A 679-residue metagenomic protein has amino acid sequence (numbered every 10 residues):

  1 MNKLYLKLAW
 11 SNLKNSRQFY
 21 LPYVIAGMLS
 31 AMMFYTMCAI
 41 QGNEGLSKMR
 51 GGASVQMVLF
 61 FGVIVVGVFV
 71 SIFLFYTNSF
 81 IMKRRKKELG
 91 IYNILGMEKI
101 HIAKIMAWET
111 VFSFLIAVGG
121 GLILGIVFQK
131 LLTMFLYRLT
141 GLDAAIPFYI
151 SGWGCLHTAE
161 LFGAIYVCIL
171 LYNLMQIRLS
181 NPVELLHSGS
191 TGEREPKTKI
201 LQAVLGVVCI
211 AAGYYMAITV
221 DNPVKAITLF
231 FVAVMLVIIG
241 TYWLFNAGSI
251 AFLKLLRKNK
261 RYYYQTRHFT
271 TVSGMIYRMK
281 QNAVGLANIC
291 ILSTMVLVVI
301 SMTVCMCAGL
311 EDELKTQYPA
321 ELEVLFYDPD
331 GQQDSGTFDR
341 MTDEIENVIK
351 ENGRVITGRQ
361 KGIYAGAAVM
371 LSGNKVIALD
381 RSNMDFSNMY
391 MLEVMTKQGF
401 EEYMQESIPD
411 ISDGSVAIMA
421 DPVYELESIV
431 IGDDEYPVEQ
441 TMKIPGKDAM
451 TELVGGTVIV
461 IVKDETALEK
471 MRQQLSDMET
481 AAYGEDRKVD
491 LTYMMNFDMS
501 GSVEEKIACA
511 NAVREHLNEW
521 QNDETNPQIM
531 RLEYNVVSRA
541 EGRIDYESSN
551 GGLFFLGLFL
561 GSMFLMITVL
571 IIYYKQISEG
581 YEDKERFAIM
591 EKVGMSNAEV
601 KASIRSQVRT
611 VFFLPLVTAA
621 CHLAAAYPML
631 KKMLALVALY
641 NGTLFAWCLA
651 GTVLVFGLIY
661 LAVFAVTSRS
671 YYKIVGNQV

Functional and structural regions predicted by a protein language model:
M1-A31, E195-I200, C209, L244-S293 (+2 more regions): N-terminal Sec/SRP start-transfer signal
K3-K7, L179-E193, Y581, Y672-V679: Short cytosolic juxtamembrane segments of multi-pass membrane proteins
R17-G45, A53-G90, T110-L124, Q202-L205 (+5 more regions): Hydrophobic alpha-helical transmembrane segments of multi-pass inner-membrane transport and secretion
A39-G52, L122-G154, A211-T228, P615-Q678: Short helix-loop junctions at transmembrane helix boundaries
Y76, R84, Q176, N222 (+5 more regions): Juxtamembrane interface at the cytosolic side of transmembrane helices
F112-L256: Hydrophobic alpha-helical segments
E313-Y327, Q332-M566: Basic-flanked hydrophobic alpha-helices used for secretion and membrane insertion
